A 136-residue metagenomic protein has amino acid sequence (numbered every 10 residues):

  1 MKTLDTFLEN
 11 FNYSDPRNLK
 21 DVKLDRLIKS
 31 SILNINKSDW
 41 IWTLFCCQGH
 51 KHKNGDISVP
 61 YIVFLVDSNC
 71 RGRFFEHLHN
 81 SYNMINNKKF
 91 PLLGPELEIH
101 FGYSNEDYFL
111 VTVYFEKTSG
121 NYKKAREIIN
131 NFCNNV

Functional and structural regions predicted by a protein language model:
M1-V136: Structured alpha/beta or helical-core interaction and ligand-binding surfaces enriched in interleaved
